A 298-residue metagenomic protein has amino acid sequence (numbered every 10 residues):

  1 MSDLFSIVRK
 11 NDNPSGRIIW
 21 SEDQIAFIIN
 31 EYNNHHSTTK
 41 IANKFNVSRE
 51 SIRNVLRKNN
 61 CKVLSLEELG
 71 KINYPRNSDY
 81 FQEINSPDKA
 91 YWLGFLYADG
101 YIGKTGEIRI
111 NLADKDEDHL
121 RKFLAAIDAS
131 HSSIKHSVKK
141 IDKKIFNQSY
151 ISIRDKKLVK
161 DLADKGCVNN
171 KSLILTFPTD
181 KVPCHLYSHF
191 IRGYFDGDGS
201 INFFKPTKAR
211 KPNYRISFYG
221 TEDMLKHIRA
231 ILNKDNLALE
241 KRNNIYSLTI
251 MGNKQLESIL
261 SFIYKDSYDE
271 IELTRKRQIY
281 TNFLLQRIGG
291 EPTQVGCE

Functional and structural regions predicted by a protein language model:
S2-E298: Internal intein/HINT superfamily modules and their associated LAGLIDADG
